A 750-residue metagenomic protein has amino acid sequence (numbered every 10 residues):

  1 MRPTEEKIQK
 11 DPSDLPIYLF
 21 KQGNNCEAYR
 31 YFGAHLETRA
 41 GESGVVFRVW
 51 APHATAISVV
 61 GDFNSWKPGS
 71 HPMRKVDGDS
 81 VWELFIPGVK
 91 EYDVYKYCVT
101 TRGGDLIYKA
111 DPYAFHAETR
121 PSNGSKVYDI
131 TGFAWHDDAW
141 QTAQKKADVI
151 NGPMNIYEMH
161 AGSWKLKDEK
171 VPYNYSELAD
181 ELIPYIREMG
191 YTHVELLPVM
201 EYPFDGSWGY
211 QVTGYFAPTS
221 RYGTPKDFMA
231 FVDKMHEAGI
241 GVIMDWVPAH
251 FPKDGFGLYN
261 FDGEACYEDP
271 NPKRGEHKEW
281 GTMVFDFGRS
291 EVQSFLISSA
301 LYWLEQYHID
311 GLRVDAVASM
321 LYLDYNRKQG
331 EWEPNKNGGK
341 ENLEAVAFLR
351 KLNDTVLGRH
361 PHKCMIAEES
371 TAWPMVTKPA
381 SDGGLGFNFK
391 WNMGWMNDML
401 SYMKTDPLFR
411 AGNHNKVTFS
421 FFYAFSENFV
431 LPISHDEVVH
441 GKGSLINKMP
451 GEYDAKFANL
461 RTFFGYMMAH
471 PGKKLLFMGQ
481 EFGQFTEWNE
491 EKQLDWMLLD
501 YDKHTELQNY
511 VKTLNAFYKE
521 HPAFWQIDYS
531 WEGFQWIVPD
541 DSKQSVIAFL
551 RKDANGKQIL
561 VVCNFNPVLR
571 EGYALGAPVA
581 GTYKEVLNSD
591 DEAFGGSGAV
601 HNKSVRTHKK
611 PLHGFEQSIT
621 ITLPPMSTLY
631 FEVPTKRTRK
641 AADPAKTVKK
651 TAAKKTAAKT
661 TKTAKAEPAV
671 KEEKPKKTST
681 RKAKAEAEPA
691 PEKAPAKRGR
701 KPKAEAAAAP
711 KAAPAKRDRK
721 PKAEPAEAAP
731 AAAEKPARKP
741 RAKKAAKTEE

Functional and structural regions predicted by a protein language model:
M1-G152, S176-I186, D454-F457, M468-L476 (+3 more regions): Carbohydrate-interacting/catalytic domains
A51-H53, D77, G88, H160-K165 (+9 more regions): Short, flexible loop/turn elements at secondary-structure junctions
R74, D205-G209, K253-N260, T377-K378 (+2 more regions): Short glycine-biased active-site loop of nucleotidyltransferases that positions the nucleotide triphosphate and helps
E118, D138-P153, H160-E341, V605: Substrate-binding/active-site clefts of carbohydrate-active enzymes
I186, V232, L304, N353-L357 (+2 more regions): N-terminal cationic-hydrophobic initiation segments that often serve targeting/anchoring roles
H308-D310, Y325-E491, L498, K519-L575 (+2 more regions): Conserved alpha/beta catalytic core and glycan-binding cleft of carbohydrate-active enzymes
K636-E750: Intrinsically disordered, polybasic Lys/Arg-rich low-complexity tracts
